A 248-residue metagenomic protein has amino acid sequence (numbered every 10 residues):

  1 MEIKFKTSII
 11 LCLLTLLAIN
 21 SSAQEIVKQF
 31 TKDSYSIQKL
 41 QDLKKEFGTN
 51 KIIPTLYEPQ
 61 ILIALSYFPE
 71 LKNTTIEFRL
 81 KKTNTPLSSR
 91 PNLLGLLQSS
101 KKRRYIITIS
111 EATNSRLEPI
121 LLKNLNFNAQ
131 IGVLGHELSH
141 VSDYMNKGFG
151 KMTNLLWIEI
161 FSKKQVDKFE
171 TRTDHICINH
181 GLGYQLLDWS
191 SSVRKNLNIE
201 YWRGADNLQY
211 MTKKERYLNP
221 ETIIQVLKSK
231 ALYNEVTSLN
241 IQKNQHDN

Functional and structural regions predicted by a protein language model:
M1-E25: Bacterial Sec-dependent N-terminal signal peptides
S22-S100: A metal-dependent hydrolase signature that marks the N-terminal structural subdomain at the beginning of catalytic folds
I61, L65, P69, R116 (+2 more regions): Residues that cap or delimit alpha-helices
S89-N128, Y144: Active-site scaffold of zinc-dependent metalloenzymes
N128, D143-T171: Post-HEXXH active-site segment of zinc metalloproteases
G132-M145: Active-site recognition of the HExxH zinc-binding catalytic motif
V166-G183: An active-site-proximal "capping" alpha-helix that borders the catalytic cofactor pocket
N179-N248: Long, well-structured alpha-helical subdomains associated with metal-dependent extracellular/ecto-lumenal hydrolases
